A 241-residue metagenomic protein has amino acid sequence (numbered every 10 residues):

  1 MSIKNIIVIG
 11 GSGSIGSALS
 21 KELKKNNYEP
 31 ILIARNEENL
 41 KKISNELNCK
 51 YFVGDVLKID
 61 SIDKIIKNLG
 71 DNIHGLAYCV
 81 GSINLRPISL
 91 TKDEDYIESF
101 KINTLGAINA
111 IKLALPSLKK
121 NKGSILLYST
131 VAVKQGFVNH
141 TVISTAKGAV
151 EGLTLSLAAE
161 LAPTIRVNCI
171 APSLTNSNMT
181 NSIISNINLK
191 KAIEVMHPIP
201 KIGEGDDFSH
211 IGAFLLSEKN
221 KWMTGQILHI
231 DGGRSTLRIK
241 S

Functional and structural regions predicted by a protein language model:
S12-G13: Conserved glycine-rich cofactor-binding loop
P87-I88, D95-F100, K190-I193: Substrate-binding pocket helix/loop in short-chain dehydrogenase/reductase
P116, A158-P163, K221: Alpha-helical segment proximal to the catalytic Tyr-Lys
S124-A149, T154-A162, L174-T175: Catalytic loop of short-chain dehydrogenase/reductase
Q135, T224-S241: Short C-terminal tail/terminal secondary-structure segment of NAD(P)H-dependent dehydrogenase/reductase domains
C169, N188-M223, I230-G232: C-terminal helical subdomain
A171-S182: Short, flexible catalytic-loop segment of classical short-chain dehydrogenase/reductase
